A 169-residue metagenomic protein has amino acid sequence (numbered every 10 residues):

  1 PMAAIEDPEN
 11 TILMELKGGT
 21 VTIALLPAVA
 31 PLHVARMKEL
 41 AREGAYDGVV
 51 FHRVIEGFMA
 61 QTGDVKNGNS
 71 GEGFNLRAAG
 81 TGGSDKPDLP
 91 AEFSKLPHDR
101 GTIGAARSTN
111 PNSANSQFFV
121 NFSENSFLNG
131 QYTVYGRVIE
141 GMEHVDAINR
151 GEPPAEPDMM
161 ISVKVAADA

Functional and structural regions predicted by a protein language model:
P1-A169: Cyclophilin-like peptidyl-prolyl cis-trans isomerases
